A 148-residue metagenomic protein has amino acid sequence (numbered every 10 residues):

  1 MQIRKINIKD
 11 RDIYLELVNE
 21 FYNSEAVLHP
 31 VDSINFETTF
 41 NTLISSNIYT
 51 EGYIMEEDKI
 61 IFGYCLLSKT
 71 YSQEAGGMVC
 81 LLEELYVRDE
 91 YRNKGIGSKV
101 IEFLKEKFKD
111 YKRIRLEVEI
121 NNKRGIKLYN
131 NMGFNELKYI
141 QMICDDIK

Functional and structural regions predicted by a protein language model:
Q2-E16: A short beta-loop-alpha structural element at the N-terminal edge of CoA-dependent acyl/N-acetyltransferase catalytic
Y22-N41: Conserved GNAT-fold acetyl-CoA-binding loop/helix
T42-I54: A short helix-loop-beta-strand connector motif used in the catalytic cores of GNAT acetyltransferases and, in some
I54, I60-K69, Y86: Conserved beta-strand in the GNAT
G77-D89: Conserved acetyl-CoA binding element of GNAT-fold acetyltransferases
V87, N93-E106, K127, N131: Conserved acetyl-CoA-binding loop-helix of GNAT-fold acetyltransferases
F108-E117: Conserved GNAT acetyl-CoA-binding A-motif
